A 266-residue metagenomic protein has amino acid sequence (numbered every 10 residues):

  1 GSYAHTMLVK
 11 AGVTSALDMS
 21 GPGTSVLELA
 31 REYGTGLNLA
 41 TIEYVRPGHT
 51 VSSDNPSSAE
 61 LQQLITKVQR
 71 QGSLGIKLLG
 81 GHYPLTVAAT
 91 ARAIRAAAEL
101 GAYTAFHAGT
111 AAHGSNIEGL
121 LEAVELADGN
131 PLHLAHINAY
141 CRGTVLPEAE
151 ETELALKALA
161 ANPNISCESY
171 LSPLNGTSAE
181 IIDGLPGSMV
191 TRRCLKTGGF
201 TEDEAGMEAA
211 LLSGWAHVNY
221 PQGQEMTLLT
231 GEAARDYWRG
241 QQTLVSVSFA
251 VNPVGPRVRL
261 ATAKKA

Functional and structural regions predicted by a protein language model:
G1, G80, T104-A111: Histidine-centered catalytic micro-motifs
S2-Y83, S169-L174: Divalent-metal coordination cores built from histidine and acidic residues
V9, Y33, A98, D128 (+1 more regions): Anion (oxyanion) recognition and catalysis
V13, L100-A102, P163: A short helix->loop->beta-strand "cap" motif at the edges of active sites that frequently abuts
P22-Y33, Y83-A96, H113-G119, L146-E151: Active-site-adjacent beta->alpha loops and helix N-cap segments on the catalytic face of soluble alpha/beta enzymes
Y44, G101-G109, G129-A135, R193-L195: Acidic, His- and aromatic-enriched active-site or binding-groove loops in soluble protein domains that engage sugars
S58-R70, T86-A98, H113-D128, L156 (+1 more regions): Structured alpha-helical segments in the cores of large, soluble enzyme domains
I65-K67, G72-L78, H82, P131 (+1 more regions): Active-site neighborhoods of metal-dependent hydrolases
